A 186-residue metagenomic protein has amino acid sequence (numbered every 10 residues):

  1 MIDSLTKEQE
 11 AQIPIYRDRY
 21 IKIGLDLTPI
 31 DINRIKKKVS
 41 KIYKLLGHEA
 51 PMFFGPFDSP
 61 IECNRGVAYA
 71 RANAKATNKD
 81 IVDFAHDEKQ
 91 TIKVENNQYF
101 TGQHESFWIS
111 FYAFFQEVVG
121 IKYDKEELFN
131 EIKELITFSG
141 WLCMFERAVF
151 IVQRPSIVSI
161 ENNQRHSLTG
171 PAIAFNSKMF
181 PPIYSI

Functional and structural regions predicted by a protein language model:
M1-I186: Short, glycine-biased loop/turn motifs at secondary-structure junctions and in low-complexity Ser/Thr/Pro-rich termini
